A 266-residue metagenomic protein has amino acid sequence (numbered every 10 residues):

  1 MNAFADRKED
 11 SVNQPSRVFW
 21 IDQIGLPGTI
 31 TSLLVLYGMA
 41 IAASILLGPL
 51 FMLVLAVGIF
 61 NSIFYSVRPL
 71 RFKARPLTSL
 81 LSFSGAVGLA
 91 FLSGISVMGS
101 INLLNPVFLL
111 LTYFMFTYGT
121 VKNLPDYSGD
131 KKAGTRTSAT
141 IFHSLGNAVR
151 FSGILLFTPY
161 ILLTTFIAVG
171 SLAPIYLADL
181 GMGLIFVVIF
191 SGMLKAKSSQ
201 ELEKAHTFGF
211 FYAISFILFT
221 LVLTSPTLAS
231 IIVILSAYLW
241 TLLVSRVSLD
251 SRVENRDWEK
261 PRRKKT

Functional and structural regions predicted by a protein language model:
M1-T266: Multi-pass alpha-helical membrane architecture of UbiA-family and related isoprenoid/lipid prenyltransferases
